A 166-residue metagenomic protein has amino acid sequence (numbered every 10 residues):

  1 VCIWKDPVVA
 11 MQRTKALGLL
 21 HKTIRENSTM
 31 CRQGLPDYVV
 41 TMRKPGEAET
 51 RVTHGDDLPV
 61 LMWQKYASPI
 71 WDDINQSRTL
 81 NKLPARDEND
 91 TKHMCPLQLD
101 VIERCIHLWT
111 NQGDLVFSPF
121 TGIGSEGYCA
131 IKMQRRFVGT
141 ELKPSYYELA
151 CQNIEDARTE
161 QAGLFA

Functional and structural regions predicted by a protein language model:
V1-L149: Core catalytic lobe of class I
C151-A166: S-adenosyl-L-methionine
